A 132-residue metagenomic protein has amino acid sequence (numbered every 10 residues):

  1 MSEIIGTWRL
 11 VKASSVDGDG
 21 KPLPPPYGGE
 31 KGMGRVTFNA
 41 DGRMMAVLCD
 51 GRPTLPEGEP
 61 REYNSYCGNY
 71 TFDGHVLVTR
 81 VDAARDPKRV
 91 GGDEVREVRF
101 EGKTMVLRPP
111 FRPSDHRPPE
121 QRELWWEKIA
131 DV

Functional and structural regions predicted by a protein language model:
M1-C67, T71-V132: Lipid interaction determinants
